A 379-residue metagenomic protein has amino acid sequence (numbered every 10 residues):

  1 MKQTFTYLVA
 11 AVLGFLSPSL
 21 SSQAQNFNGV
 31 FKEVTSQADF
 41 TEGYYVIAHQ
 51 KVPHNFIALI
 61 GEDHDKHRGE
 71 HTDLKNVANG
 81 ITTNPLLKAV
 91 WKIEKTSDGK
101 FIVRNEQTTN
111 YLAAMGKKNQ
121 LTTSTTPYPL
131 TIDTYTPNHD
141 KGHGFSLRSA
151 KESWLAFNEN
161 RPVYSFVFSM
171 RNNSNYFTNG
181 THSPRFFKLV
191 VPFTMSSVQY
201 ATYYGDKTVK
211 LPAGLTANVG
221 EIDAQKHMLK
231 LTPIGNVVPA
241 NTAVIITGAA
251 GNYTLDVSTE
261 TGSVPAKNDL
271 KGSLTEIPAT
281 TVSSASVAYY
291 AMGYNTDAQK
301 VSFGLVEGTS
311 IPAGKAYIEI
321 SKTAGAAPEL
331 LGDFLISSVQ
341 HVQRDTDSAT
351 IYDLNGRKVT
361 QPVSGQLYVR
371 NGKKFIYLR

Functional and structural regions predicted by a protein language model:
M1-N26, V339: Bacterial Sec-dependent N-terminal signal peptides
Q3, L367-R379: C-terminal tail/sorting-segment detector
S19, N110, P127-Y128, L211-H227 (+1 more regions): Extended, compositionally biased repeat/scaffold regions that form elongated interaction surfaces
Q25-P192, Y253-K267: Lectin-like carbohydrate-binding module/patch detector with strong preference for beta-trefoil
P53, P192-A217: Predominantly extracellular/luminal regions of secreted and cell-surface proteins, especially disulfide-bonded
L112, V244, Y317, S337-Q340 (+2 more regions): Terminal processing/anchoring signals of secreted or surface-associated proteins and related intramolecular
T125-K151, A156, P162-F166, T261-A326: Contiguous ligand/interfacial binding patches
V190-S196, K322-K358: Residue-level detector of functionally pivotal "anchor" positions at catalytic/ligand-binding pockets or at interdomain
